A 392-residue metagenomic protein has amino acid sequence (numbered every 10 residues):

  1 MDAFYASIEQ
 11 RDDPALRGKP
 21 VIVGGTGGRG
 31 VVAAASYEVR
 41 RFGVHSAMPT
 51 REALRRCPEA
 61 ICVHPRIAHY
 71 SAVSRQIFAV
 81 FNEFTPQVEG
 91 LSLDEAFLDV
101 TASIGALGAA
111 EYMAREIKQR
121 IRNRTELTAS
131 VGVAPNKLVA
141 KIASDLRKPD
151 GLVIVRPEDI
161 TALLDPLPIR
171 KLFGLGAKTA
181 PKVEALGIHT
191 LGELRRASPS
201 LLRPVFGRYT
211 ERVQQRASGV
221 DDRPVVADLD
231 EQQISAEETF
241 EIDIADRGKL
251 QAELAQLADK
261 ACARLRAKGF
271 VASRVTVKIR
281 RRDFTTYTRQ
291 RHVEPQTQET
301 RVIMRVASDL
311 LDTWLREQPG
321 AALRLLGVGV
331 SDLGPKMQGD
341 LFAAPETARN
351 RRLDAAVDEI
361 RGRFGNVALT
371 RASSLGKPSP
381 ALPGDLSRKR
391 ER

Functional and structural regions predicted by a protein language model:
M1-Q215, V225, A263, T347-R392: Gly/Gly-Pro- and Ser/Thr-rich, intrinsically disordered tail segments characteristic of DNA damage-repair and tolerance
F4, G27-G30, R282-T285, L333-K336: Short, charged/polar surface micro-motifs in flexible loops or helix N-caps
R17-K19, P58, L127, V271-V275 (+2 more regions): A generic structural signal for short beta-strands and their flanking turns/coil linkers
E38-R40, R291-E294, A343-P345: Short glycine-enriched, charge-decorated loop/helix-capping segments at active-site entrances that position
L91-E95, A134-K137, F270-R274, A321-L325: Short Gly/Ser/Thr- and Asp/Glu-enriched loop/turn motifs at secondary-structure junctions
A96-A102, T288-R291, P335-A343: Short, hydrophobic beta-strand segments
K171, T179-A321: DNA-contacting surface of Y-family translesion DNA polymerases
Q296-R392: Acidic, metal-coordinating catalytic segment for phosphate/diphosphate chemistry, firing primarily on the Nudix
